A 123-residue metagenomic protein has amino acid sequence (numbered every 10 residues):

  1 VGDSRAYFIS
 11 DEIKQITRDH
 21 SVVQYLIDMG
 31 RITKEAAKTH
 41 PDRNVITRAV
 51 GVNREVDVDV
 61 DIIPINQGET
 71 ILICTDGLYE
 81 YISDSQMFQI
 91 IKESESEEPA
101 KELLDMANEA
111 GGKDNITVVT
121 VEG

Functional and structural regions predicted by a protein language model:
V1, R18-S21, P41, I82 (+1 more regions): Residues forming well-ordered secondary-structure scaffolds
V1-I9, Q15: Conserved catalytic micro-motifs used in adenylation/nucleotidyl-transfer and phosphoryl/amide- and methyl-transfer
F8-D11, Y25-D28, S83-D84: A short, polar/proline- and glycine-enriched secondary-structure boundary/capping micro-motif
S10, R31-K38, E93-E97: Short, glycine- and charge-enriched coil/turn segments that flank and shape catalytic ligand pockets
R18-Q67: Conserved, helical-rich catalytic subdomain that frames metal- and/or nucleotide-binding sites in enzyme alpha/beta
R48-C74, L78-G123: C-terminal catalytic subdomain
